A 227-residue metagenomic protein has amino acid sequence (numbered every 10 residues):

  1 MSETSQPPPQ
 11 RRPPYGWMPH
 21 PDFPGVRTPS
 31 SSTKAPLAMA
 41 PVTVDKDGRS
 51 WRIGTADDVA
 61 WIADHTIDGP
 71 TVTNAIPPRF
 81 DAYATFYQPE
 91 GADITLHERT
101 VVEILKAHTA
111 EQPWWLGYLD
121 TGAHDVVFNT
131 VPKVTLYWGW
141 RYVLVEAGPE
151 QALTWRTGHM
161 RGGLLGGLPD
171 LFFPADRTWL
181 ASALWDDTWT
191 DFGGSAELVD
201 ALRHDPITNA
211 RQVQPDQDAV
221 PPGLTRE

Functional and structural regions predicted by a protein language model:
M1-M160: Extended, low-hydrophobicity segments enriched in charged/polar residues
D64, E98, Y118, P169-S182 (+3 more regions): Generic ordered-secondary-structure signal
N74-A82, G167-A181, Q217-E227: N-terminal low-complexity, intrinsically disordered segments
W138-L198: Amphipathic protein-protein interaction modules
A183-E227: Alpha-helical oligomerization segments
